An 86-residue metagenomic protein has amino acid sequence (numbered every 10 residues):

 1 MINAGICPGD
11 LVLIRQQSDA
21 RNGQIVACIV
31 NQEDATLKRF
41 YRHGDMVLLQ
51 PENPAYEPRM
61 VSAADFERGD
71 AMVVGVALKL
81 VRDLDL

Functional and structural regions predicted by a protein language model:
M1-L86: Acidic/glycine-rich C-terminal interaction modules and beta/coil loop segments that lie outside canonical DNA-binding
